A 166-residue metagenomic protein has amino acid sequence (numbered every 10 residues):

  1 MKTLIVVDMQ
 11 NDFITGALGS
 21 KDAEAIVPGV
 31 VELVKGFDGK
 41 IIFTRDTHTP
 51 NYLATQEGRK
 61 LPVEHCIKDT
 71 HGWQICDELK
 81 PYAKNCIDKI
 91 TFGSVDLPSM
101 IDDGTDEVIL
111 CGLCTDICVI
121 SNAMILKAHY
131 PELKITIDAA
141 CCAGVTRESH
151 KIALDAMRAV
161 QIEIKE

Functional and structural regions predicted by a protein language model:
M1-I87, V145, K151-R158, E163-I164: Active-site acidic carboxylates
M1-T3, G39-K40, D106-E107, E132-I135: Residues at the starts of beta-strands that form the adenosine-phosphate
V30-G36, I120-Y130: Histidine-anchored nucleotide/phosphate-binding helix
D46, F92, A140-C142: Active-site beta-loop-alpha junctions enriched in small/polar residues
Y52-Q56, L97-S99, S121: Short, conserved acidic/polar surface loops in the N-terminal third of protein domains
D69-I117: Internal catalytic-core helix/loop-beta-alpha segment that presents or stabilizes conserved functional determinants
I109-L113, L133-R147, K165: A short glycine-rich beta-strand->turn/loop micro-motif centered on a GG-aromatic cluster
I120-A123, R147-K151: Conserved strand-to-helix beginnings and helix N-cap segments that scaffold or border functional pockets
